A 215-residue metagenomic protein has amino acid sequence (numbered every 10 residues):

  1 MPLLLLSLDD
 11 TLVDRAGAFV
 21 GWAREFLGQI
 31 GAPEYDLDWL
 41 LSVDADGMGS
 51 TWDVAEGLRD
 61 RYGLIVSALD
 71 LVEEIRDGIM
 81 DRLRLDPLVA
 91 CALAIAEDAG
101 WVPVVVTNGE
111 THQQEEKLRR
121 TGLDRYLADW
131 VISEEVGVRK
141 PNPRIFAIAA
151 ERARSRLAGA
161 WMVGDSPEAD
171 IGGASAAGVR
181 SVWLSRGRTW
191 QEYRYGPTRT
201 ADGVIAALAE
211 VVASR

Functional and structural regions predicted by a protein language model:
M1-C91: N-terminal helical cap/lid subdomain that shapes the substrate entry/recognition surface in HAD-like hydrolases
M1-P2, A90, A94-E97, W101-R215: Asp-based, Mg2+/Mn2+-dependent phosphohydrolase catalytic module
